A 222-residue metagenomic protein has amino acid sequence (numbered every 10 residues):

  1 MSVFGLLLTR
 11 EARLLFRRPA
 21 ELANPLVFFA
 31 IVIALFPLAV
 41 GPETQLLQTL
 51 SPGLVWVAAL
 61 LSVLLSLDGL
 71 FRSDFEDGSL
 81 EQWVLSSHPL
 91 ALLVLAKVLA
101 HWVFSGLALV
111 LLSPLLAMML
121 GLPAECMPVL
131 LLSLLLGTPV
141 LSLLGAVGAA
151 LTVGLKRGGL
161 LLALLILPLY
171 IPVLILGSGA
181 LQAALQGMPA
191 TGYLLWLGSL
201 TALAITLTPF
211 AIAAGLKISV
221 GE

Functional and structural regions predicted by a protein language model:
M1-P25: Aromatic- and glycine-rich beta-strand/loop motifs that create alpha-glucan
P19-G41, W56-A59, L165, L169-L176 (+1 more regions): Hydrophobic alpha-helical transmembrane segments of multi-pass membrane transport/permease proteins
N24, L95-L120, V140, L144 (+1 more regions): Hydrophobic alpha-helical transmembrane segments that constitute the membrane-spanning cores of multi-pass membrane
S51-L67, F71: Long, hydrophobic alpha-helical segments
L64-V84: Transmembrane helix boundary and interhelical loop/hinge segments in multi-pass membrane proteins
H88-W102, V129, L162-I166, G192: Membrane-interface alpha-helices at helix entry/exit sites of multi-pass transporters
P128, L135-L167, K217-E222: A structural motif at transmembrane helix-loop-helix junctions in multipass membrane proteins
I205-E222: Junction motif at the cytosolic side of a transmembrane helix
